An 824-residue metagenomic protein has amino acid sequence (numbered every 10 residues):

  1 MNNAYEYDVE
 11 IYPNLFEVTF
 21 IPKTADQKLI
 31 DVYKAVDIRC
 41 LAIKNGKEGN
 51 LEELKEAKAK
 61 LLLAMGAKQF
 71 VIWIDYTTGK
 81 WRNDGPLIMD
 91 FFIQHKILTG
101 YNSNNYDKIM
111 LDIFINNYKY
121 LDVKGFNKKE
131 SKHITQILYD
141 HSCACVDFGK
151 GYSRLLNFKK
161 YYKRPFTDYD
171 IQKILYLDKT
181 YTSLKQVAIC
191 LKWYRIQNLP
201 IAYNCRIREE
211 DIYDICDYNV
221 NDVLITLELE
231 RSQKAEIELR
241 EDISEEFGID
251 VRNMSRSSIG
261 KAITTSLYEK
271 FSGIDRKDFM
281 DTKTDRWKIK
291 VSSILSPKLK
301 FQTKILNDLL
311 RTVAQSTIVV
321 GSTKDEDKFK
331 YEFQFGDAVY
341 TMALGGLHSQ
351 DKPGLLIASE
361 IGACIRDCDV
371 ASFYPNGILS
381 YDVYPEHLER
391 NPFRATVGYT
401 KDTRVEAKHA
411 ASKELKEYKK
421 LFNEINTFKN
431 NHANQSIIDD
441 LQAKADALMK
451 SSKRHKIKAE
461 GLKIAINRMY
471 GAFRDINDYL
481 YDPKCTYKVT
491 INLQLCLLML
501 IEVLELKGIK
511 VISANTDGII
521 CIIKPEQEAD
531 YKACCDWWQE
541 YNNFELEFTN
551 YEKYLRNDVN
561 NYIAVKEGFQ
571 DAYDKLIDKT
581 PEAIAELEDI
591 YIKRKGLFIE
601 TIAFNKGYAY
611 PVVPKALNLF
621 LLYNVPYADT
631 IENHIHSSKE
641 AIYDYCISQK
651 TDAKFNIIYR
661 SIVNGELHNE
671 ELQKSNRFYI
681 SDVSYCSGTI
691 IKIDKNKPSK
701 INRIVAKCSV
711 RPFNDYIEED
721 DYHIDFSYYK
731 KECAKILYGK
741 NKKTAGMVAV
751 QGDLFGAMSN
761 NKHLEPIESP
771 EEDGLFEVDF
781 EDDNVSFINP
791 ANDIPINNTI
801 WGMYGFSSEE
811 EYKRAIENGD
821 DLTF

Functional and structural regions predicted by a protein language model:
N2-I11, D170, R366-C368: Two-metal-ion RNase H-like nuclease active-site motif
E10, V187-N198, N204-N376, L500-Q539 (+5 more regions): Conserved "right-hand" nucleotidyltransferase catalytic core of DNA-directed polymerases
L15, N105-M110, L177, P375-N376 (+1 more regions): Short catalytic/ligand-binding loop motif for oxyanion handling, primarily in non-cytosolic enzymes, centered on
F20-P22, I113-Y118, S244, S380-P385 (+2 more regions): Short secondary-structure boundary/capping segments
D26, G46-K55, N431-N434, G805-S808 (+1 more regions): Intrinsically disordered, low-complexity coil/linker segments enriched for acidic/polar and small residues
V36-T182: Conserved DEDDh/DEDDy metal-dependent 3′-5′ exonuclease domain
K179-Y181, L199-Y203, D337-M499, E505-K507 (+1 more regions): Helical catalytic core of nucleic-acid polymerases
K290, Q494, E528-F824: C-terminal, non-catalytic extensions of nucleic-acid polymerases
